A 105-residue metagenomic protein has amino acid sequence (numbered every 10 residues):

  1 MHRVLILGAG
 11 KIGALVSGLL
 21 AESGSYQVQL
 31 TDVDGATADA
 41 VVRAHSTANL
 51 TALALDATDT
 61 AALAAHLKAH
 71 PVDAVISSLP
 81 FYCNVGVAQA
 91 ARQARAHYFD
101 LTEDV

Functional and structural regions predicted by a protein language model:
V4-G8: Conserved N-terminal Rossmann-fold NAD(P)-binding element of oxidoreductases
I12-G13: Hydrophobic/small residue at the entry helix of a nucleotide-binding pocket
Q27-Q29: Short beta-strand element of Class I
D34-T37: Helix N-cap at the beta1-alpha1 junction of Rossmann-like dinucleotide-binding domains, i.e., the first residues
H45-D59: Rossmann-fold cofactor-recognition segment
L55-V72, L79, C83: Conserved Rossmann-fold cofactor-binding substructure of NAD(P)-dependent oxidoreductases
L67, D73-S78, A91, Y98-D100: N-terminal Rossmann-like NAD(P) cofactor-binding module of classical short-chain dehydrogenase/reductase
L101-V105: Rossmann-fold NAD(P)-binding glycine/threonine-rich loop
